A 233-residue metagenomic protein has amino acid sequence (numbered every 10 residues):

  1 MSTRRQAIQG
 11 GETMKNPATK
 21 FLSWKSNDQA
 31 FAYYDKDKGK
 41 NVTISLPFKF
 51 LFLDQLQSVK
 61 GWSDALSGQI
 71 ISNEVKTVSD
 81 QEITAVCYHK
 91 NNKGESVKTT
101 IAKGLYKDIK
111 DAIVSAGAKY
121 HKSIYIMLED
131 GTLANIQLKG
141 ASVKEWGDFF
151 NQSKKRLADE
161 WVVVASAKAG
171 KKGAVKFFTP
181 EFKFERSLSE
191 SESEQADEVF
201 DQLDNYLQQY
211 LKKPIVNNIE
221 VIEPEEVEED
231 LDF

Functional and structural regions predicted by a protein language model:
S2-G131, K172-F177, E185-S187, D230-F233: OB-fold ssDNA-binding interfaces and closely related basic DNA-contact patches used across DNA replication/repair
A32-D35, W62, Q137, G147-F149 (+4 more regions): Generic local-structure boundary detector
Q55-K60, I109, T132, S142-V143 (+4 more regions): Generic low-complexity, intrinsically disordered sequence content enriched in small uncharged/hydrophobic residues
T100, G104, A134-Q137, A141-K144 (+2 more regions): Alpha-helix boundary/N-cap detector
K119-E185: Extended serine/threonine-enriched, polar tracts that run as long, contiguous segments within proteins
S166-L231: Accessory, usually C-terminal, subdomains that scaffold auxiliary metal cofactors
